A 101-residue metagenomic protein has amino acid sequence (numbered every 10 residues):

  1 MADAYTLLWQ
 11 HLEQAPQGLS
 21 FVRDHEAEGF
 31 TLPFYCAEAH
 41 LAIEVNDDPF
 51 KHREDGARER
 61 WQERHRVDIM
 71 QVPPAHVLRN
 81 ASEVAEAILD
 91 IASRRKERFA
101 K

Functional and structural regions predicted by a protein language model:
M1-K101: Nucleic-acid endo/exonuclease domains
